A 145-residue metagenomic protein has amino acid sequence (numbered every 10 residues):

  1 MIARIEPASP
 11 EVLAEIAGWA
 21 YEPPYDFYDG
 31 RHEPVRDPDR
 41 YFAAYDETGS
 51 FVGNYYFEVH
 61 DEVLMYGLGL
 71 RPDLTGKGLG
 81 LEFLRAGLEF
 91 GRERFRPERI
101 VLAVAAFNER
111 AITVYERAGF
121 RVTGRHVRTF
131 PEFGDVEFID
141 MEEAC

Functional and structural regions predicted by a protein language model:
I2-A3: Extreme N-terminal starter segment of soluble prokaryotic enzymes
E6-P7, P131: A generic helix-loop boundary/linker signal
P7-T75, L81-L84, F90, R94 (+1 more regions): Acetyl-CoA-dependent GNAT
G80-G91, L102, A111-V114: Conserved short hydrophobic patches within well-ordered secondary structure
P97-V101, A105-I112, R117-R121, R125-C145: C-terminal "cap" of GNAT-fold acetyltransferases
